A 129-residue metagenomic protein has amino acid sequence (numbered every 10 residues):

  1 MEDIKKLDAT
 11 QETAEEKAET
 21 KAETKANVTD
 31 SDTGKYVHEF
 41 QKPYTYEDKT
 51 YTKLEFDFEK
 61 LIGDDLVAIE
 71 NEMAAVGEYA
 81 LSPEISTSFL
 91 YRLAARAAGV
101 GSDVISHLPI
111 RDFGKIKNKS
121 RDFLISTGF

Functional and structural regions predicted by a protein language model:
E2-F129: Short, surface-exposed, charged amphipathic helix/loop patches that serve as local interaction elements
